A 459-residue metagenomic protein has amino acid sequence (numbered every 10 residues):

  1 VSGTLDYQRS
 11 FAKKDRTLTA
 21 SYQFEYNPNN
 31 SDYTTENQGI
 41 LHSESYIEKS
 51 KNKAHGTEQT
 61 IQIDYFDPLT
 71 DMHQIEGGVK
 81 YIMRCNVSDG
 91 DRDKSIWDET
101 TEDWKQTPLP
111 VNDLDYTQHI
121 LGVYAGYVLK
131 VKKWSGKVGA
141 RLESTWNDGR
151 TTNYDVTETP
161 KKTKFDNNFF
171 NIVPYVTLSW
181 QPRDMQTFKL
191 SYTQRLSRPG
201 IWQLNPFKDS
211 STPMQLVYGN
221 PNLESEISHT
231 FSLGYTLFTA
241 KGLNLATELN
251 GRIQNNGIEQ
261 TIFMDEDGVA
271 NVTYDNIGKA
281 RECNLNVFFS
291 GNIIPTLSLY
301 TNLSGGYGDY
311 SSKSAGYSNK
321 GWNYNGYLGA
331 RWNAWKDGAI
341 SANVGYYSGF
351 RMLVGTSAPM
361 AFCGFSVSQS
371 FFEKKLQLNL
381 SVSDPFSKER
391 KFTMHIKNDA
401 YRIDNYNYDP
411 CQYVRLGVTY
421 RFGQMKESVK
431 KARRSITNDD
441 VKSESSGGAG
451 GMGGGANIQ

Functional and structural regions predicted by a protein language model:
V1-G3, N29-Q38, I47, Q118-K162 (+5 more regions): Surface-exposed extracellular loop regions of Gram-negative outer-membrane beta-barrel proteins
G3-R9, I61-D67, V123-L129, V176-W180 (+6 more regions): Residues on the lipid-exposed face of transmembrane beta-strands in outer-membrane beta-barrel proteins
R9, F24-N30, Y81-C85, L129-K133 (+10 more regions): Transmembrane beta-strands of outer-membrane beta-barrel pores
K13-L18, M72-I75, K133-G136, M185-F188 (+6 more regions): Repeated loop/turn-to-beta-strand initiation elements of outer-membrane beta-barrel proteins
K49-S50, E58-Q62, K105-N112, Y218-N220 (+4 more regions): Outer membrane beta-barrel strand-and-loop segments of large Gram-negative receptors, especially TonB-dependent
N112-Q118, N167, L196-A246, I253 (+4 more regions): Outer-membrane beta-barrel signature, preferentially recognizing the C-terminal barrel domain of Gram-negative
W146-N147, D184-T230, G251-D267, P385-D399: Surface-exposed extracellular loop regions of Gram-negative outer-membrane beta-barrel proteins, predominantly
F371-Q459: C-terminal beta-signal and adjacent terminal beta-strands/loops of Gram-negative outer-membrane beta-barrel proteins
